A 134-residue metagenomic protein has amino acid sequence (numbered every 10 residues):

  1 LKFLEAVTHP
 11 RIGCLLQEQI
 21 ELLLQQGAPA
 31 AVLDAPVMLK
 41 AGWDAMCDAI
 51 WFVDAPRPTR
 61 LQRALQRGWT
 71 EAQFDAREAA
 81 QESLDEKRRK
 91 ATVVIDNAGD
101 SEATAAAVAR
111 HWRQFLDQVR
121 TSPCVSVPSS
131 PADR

Functional and structural regions predicted by a protein language model:
L1-P29: ATP-dependent small-molecule kinase phosphotransfer cores that center on conserved nucleotide phosphate-binding segments
A6-H9, E71, S101: Flexible, glycine- and charge-enriched loops at secondary-structure boundaries
E18-A30, D44-V53, R57-W69, S83-R134: NTP-dependent small-molecule kinase module
A31-K40: Switch II (G3) loop of P-loop NTPases
A80: Glycine-rich phosphate/nucleotide-binding loop
